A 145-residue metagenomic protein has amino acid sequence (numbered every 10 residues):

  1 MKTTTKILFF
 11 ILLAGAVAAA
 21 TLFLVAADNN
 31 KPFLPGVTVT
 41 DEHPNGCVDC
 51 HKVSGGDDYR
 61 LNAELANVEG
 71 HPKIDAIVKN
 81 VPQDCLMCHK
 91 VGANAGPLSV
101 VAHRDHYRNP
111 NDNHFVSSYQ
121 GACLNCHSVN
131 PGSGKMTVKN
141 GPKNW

Functional and structural regions predicted by a protein language model:
T4-F9, V17-W145: Short sequence/structural segments immediately N-terminal
